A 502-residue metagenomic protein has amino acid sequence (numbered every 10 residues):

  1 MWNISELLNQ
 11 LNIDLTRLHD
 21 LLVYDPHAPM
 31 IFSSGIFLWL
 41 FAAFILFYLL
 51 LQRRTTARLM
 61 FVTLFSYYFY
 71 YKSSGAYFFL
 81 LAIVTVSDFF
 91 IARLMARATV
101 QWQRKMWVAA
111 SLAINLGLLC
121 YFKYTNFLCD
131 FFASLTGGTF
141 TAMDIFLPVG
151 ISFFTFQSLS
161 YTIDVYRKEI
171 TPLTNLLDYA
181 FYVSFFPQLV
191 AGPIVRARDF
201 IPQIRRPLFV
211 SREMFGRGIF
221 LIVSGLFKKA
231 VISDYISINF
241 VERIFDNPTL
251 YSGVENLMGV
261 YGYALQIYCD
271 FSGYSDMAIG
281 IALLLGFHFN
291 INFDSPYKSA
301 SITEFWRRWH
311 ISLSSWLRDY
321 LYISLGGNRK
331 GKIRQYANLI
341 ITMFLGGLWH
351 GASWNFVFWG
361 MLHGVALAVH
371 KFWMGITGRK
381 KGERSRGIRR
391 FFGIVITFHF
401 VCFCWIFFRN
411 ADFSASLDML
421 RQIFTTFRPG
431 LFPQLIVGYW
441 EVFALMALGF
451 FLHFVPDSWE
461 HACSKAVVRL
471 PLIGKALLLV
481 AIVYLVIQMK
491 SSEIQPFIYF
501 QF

Functional and structural regions predicted by a protein language model:
W2-Q501: Membrane-embedded transmembrane alpha-helical bundles that form the catalytic cores of multi-pass lipid-modifying
